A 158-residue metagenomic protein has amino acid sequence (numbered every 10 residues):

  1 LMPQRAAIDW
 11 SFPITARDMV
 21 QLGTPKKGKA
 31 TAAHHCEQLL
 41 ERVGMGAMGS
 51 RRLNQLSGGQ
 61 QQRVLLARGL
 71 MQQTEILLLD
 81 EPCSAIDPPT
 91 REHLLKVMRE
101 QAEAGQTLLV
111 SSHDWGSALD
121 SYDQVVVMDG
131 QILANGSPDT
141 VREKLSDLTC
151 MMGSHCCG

Functional and structural regions predicted by a protein language model:
A32-M48: Conserved ABC ATPase "signature" region
R52-L56, Q60: Conserved ABC ATPase signature
L66: Hydrophobic anchor residue at the start of the ABC signature
L77-D80: Catalytic Walker B motif of ABC-type/P-loop ATPase nucleotide-binding domains
P88-T90: Helix N-cap at the start of a conserved alpha-helix in ABC-type nucleotide-binding domains
S112-H113: H-loop/switch region of ABC-family ATPase nucleotide-binding domains
V125-S137: H-loop (His-switch) and adjacent beta-strand-loop-beta switch element of ABC-type ATPase nucleotide-binding domains
